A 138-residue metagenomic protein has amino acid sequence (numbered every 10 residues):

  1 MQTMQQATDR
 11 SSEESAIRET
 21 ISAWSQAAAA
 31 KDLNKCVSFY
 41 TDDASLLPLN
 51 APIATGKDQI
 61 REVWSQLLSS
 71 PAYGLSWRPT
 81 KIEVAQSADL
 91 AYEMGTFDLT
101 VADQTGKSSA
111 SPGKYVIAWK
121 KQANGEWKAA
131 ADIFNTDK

Functional and structural regions predicted by a protein language model:
M1-D42: Short, low-complexity N-terminal intrinsically disordered segments enriched in polar/charged residues
W24, C36-V37, A44, G56 (+3 more regions): Hydrophobic pocket/interface hotspot
F39, S45-T55, L67-Y73: A short gly/proline-enriched turn/hairpin at secondary-structure junctions
Y40, S87, Q122-A123: Structural motif
N50, G95-F97, I133: A mature extracytoplasmic/lumenal domain signature
E62-T105: Surface-exposed, charged secondary-structure patches
P112-K138: Short beta-strand edge/turn micro-motifs at domain boundaries
